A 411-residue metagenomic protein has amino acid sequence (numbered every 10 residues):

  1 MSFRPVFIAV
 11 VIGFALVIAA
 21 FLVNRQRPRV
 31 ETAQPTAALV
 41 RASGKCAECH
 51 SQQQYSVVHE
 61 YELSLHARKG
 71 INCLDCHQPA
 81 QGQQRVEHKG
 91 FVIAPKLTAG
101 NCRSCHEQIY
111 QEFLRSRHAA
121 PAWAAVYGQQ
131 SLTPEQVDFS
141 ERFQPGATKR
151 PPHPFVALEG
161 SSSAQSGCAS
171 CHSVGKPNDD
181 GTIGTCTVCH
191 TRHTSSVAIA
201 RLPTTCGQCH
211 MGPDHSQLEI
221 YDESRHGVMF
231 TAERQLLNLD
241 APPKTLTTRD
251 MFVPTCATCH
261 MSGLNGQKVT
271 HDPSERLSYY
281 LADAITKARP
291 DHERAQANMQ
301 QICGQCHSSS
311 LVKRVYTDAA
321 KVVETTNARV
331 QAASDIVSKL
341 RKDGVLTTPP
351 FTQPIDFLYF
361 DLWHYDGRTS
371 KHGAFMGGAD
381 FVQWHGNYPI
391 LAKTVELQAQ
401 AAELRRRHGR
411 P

Functional and structural regions predicted by a protein language model:
S2-P411: Short sequence/structural segments immediately N-terminal
